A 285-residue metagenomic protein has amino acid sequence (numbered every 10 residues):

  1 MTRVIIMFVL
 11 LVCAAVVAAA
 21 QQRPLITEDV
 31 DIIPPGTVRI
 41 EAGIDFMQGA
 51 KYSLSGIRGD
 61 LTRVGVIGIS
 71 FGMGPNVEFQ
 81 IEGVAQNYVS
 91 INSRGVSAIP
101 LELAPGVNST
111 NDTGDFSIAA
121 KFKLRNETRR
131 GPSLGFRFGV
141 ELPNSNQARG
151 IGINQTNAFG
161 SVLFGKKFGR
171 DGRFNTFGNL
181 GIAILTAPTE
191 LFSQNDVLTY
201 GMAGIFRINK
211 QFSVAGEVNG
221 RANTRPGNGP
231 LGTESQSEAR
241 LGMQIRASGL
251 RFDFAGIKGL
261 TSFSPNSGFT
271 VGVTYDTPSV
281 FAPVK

Functional and structural regions predicted by a protein language model:
M1-V4: Positively charged n-region of N-terminal signal peptides that target proteins for export
I6-A15: Bacterial N-terminal signal peptides
A20-K285: Transmembrane beta-barrel domains of Gram-negative outer membranes and organellar outer membranes
